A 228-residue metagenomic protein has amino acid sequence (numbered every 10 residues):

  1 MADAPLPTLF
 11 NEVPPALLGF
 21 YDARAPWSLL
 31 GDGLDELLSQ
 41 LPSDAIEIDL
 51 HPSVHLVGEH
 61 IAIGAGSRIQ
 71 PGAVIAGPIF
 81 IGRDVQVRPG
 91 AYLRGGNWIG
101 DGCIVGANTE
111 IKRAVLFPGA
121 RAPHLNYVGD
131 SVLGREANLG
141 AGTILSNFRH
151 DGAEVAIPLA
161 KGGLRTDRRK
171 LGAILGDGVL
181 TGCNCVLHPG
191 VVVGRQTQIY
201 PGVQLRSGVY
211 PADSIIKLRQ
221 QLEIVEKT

Functional and structural regions predicted by a protein language model:
M1-S53, E59, Q196, G202 (+2 more regions): Terminal amphipathic alpha-helical/low-complexity segments used for targeting or macromolecular assembly
D44-E47, I63-G64, G176, T181: Conserved short histidine dyad/triad with adjacent acidic residue
I48-D49, S67, V85, P118-G119: Short Cys/His-rich Zn2+-coordinating modules
V57-I104: Glycine-rich active-site/cofactor-binding loop and its immediate structural neighborhood
Q70, R88, R94, G100-G102 (+3 more regions): Conserved mixed alpha/beta catalytic, RNA-binding, or beta-rich assembly cores of soluble enzyme, regulatory
R113-T228: Glycine-rich hexapeptide-repeat left-handed beta-helix
